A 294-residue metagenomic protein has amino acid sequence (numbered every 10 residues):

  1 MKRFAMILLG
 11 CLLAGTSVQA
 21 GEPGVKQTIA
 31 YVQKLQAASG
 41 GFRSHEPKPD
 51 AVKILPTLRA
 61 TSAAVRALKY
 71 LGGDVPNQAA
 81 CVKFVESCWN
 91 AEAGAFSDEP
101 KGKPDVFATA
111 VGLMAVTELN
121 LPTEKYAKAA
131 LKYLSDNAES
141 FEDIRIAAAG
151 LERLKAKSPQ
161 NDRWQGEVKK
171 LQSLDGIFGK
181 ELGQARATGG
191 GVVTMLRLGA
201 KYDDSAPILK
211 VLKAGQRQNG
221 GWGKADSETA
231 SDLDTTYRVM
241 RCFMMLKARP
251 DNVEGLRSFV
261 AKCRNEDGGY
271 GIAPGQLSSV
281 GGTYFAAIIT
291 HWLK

Functional and structural regions predicted by a protein language model:
M1-F4: Positively charged n-region of N-terminal signal peptides that target proteins for export
M6-G15: Bacterial N-terminal signal peptides
T16-A20: Sec/Tat signal peptide C-region and signal peptidase I cleavage site
G21-A37: Short N-terminal segments immediately surrounding and downstream of signal-peptide cleavage
G21-G24, S44-P76, A95-Y126, D136-D162 (+3 more regions): An alpha-helical repeat/solenoid feature that recognizes helix-turn-helix modules
V32, V85-E86, A130-L134, E167-V168 (+2 more regions): Buried hydrophobic core positions in alpha-solenoid tandem helical repeats
S39, D175, N219, D267: Acidic carboxylate motifs that coordinate Ca2+ or other divalent cations, activating on Asp/Glu
V211, F259-C263, G271-P274: A structural feature that tracks compact, well-ordered secondary-structure segments with a strong bias toward
